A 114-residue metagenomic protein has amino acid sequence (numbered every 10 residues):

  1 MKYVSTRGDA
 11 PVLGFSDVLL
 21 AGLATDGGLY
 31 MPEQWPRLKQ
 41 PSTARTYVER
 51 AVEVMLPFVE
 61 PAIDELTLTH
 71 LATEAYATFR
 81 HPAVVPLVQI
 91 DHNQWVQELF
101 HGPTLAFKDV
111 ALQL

Functional and structural regions predicted by a protein language model:
M1-L114: PLP-dependent amino-acid enzyme catalytic core
